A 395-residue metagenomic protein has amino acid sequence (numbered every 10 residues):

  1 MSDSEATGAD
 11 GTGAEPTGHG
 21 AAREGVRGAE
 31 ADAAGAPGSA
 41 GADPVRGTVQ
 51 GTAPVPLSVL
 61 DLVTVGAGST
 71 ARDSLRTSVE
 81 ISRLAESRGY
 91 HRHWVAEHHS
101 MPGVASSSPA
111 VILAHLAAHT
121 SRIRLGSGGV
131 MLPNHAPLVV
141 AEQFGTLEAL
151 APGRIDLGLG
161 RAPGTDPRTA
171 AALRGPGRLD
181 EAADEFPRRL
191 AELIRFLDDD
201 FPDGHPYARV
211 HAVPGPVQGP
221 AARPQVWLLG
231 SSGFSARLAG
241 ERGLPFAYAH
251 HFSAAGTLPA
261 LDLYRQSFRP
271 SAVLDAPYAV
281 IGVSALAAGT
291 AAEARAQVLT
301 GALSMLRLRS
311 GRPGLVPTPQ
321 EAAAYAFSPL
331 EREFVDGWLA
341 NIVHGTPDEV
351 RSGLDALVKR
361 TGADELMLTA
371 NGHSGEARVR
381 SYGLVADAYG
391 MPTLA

Functional and structural regions predicted by a protein language model:
M1-D10, H19, R23-L125: N-terminal beta1-alpha1-beta2 module of alpha/beta enzyme domains
S4, V45-G47, G51, R178-G215 (+2 more regions): An alpha-helical appendage that flanks or caps ligand/catalytic pockets
G51-T52, E86, L113-S121, F144 (+4 more regions): Acidic (Asp/Glu)-rich catalytic clusters
P54-A71, P133-D200, F246: Flexible, glycine-rich active-site loops centered on histidine and acidic residues that chelate a metal or position
L57, G89, E97, L116 (+5 more regions): Conserved, mostly hydrophobic/aromatic
L57-D61, H93-V95, L125-S127, I155-L159 (+4 more regions): Hydrophobic faces of well-ordered beta-strands that scaffold small-molecule active sites in alpha/beta enzyme cores
D61-R76, V130-L138, P220-G230, W338-T346: Active-site mouth loops of central-metabolism enzymes
S232-A255: A conserved active-site cap/scaffold subdomain adjacent to cofactor or substrate pockets
